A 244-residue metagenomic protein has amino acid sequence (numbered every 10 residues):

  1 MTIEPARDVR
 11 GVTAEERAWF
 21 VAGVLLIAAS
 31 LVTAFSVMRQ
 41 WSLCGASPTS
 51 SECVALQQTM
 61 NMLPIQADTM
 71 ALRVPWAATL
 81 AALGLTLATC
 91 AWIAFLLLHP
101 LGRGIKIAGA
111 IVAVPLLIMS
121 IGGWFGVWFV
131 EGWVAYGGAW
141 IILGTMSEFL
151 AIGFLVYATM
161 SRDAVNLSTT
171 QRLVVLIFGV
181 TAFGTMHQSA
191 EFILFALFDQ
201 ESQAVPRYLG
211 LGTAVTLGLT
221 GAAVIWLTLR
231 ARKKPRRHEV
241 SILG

Functional and structural regions predicted by a protein language model:
M1-G102: N-terminal topogenic module of multi-pass integral membrane proteins
E15, F95-A108, M160-L173: Membrane-interface helix-boundary motifs at transmembrane edges
L26-S36, A88-W92, L116-G123, E148-L155 (+2 more regions): Helical transmembrane-bundle signal
A34-C44, L96-L97, W124-W128, V156-T159 (+1 more regions): Transmembrane helix-loop junctions and nearby membrane-interface residues
V37-L80, I121-M146, M186-V215: Membrane interfacial helix motifs at helix-loop boundaries and amphipathic/re-entrant anchors
R103-F125, R172-T185: Transmembrane alpha-helical segments of multi-pass membrane proteins
A108-N166: Membrane-proximal helix-loop-helix units in multi-pass membrane proteins
F149-G244: Terminal transmembrane helical module of multi-pass membrane proteins
